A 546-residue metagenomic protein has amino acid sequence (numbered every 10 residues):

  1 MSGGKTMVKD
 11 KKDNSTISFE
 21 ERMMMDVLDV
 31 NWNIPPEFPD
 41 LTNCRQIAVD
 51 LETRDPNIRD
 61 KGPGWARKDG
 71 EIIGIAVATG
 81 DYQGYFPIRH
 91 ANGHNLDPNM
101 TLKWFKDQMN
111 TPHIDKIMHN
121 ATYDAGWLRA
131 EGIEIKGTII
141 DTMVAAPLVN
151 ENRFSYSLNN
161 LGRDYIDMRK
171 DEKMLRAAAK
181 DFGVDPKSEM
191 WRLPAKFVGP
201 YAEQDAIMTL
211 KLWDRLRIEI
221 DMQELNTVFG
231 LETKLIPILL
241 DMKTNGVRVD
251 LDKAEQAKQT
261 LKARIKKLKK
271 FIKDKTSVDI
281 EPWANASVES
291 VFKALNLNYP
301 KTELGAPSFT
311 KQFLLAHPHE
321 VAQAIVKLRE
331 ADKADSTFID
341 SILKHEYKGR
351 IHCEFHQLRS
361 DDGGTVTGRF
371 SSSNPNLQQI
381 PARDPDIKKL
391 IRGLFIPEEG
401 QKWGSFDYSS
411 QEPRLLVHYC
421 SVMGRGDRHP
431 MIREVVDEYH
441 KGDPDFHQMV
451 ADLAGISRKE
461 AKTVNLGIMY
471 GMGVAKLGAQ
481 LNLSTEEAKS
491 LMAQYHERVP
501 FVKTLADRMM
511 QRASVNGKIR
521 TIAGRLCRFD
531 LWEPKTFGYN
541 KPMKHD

Functional and structural regions predicted by a protein language model:
M1-A91, K136, R153, R163-I387 (+5 more regions): Conserved "right-hand" nucleotidyltransferase catalytic core of DNA-directed polymerases
A48, H113-A121, S405: Acidic beta-strand-to-loop metal/phosphate-binding motif
G80-K116, H440: Nucleic-acid-processing active sites and adjacent nucleic-acid-binding tracks, predominantly divalent metal-dependent
I114, L394-L416, P430-L466: Conserved catalytic alpha/beta cores of large enzymes that bind or transform nucleotide phosphates and polynucleotides
E134-E151, L158-N160, D443-H447: Conserved beta-strand -> loop -> alpha-helix junction used to position metal-binding or nucleic-acid-contacting
G137, N298-T302, I387, C420-K441: Cytochrome P450 catalytic domain signature, combining two hallmark sequence patches
I139-D141, F229-T233, R458-G467: Alpha-helical scaffolds flanking conserved acidic
K441-I456, R525, F529-D546: Generic long, charged, amphipathic alpha-helical segments
